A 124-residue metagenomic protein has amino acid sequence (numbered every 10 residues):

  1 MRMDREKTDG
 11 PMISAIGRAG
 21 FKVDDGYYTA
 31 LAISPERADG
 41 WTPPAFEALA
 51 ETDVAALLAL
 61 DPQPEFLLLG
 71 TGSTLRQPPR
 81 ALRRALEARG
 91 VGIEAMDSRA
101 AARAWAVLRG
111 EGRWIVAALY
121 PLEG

Functional and structural regions predicted by a protein language model:
M1-T52, G110-G124: Non-catalytic interface/targeting segments
R18, R83-A85, W105: Short glycine-/small-residue-rich flexible loop motifs, especially phosphate/cofactor-binding loops
W41, L75-P78, A104: Short active-site-adjacent helix-start/loop capping segments
E51-L58, A104: Short, charged beta->alpha transition segments
D61-M96: Mid-chain, well-packed structural core segment of small domains
Q63, A104-I115: Short, surface-exposed loop and linker segments with low hydrophobicity and enrichment for Pro/Ser/Thr
S98-R103: Short acidic loop-to-helix transition motifs that present clustered carboxylates
